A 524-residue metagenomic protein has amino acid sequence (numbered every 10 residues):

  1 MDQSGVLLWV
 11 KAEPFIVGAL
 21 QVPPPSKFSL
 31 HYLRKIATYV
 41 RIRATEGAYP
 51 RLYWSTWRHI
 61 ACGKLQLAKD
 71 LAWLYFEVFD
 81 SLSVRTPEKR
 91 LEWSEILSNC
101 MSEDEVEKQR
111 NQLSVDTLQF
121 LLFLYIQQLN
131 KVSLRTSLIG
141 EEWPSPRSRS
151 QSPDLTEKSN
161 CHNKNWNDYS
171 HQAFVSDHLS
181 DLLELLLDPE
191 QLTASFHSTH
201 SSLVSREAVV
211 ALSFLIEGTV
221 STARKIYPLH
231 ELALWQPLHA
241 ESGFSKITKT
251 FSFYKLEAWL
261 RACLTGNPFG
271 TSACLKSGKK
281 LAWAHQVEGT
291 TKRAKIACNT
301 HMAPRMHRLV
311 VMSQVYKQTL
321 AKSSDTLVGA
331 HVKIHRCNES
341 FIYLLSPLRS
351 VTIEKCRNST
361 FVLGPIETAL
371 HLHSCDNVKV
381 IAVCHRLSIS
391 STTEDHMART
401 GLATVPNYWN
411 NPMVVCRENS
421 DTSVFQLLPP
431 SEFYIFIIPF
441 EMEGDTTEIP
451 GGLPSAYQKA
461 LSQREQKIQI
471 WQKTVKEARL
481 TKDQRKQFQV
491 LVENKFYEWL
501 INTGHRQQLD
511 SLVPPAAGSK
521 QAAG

Functional and structural regions predicted by a protein language model:
M1-G364, T400-G524: Charge-rich, low-hydrophobicity low-complexity segments
N338-F341, R349-D395: Tandem repeat protein-protein interaction scaffolds, dominated by ankyrin-repeat arrays but also generalizing to other
